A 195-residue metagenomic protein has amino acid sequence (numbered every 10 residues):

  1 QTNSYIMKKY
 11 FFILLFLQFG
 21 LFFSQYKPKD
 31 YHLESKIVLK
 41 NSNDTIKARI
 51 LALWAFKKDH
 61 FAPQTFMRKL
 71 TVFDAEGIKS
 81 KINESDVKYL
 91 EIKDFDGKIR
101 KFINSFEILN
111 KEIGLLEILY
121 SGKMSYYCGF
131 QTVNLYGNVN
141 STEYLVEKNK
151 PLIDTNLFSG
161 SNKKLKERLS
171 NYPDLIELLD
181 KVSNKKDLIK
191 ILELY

Functional and structural regions predicted by a protein language model:
Q1-K29: Bacterial Sec-dependent N-terminal signal peptides
F12-I13, K36, L179: Generic detector of short alpha-helix boundary/capping microenvironments and adjacent low-complexity segments
P28, L33, V38-L175: Aromatic-patch recognition
K166-Y195: C-terminal partner/receptor-binding element of secreted or periplasmic proteins
